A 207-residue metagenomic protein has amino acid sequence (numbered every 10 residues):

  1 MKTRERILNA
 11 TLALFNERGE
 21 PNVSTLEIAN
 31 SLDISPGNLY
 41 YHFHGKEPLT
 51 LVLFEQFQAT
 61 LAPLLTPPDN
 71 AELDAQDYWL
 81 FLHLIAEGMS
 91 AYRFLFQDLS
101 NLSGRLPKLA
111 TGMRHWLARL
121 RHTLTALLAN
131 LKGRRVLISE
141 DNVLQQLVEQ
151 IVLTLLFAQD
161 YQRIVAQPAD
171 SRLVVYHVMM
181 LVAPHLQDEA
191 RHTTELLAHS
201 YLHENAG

Functional and structural regions predicted by a protein language model:
T3-A10, L147: N-terminal positioning helix adjacent to the helix-turn-helix/winged-helix DNA-binding module
R6, L14-P48, V52: Helix-turn-helix
E55-L61: Short, basic, alpha-helical segments at the C-terminal edge of helix-turn-helix-like DNA-binding modules
L65-P68, F96-S103, L131, R135 (+1 more regions): Secondary-structure edge/capping motif, primarily at the C-terminal ends of alpha-helices and the immediately following
T66-A91: Hydrophobic alpha-helical connector segments
M89-T111, T125-A129: Amphipathic alpha-helical segments used for helix-helix packing
K108-R134, N142-L156, D160, L173-P184: Amphipathic alpha-helical packing segments from all-alpha helical-bundle domains
I164-G207: C-terminal peripheral helix-coil segments that are non-catalytic and often amphipathic
